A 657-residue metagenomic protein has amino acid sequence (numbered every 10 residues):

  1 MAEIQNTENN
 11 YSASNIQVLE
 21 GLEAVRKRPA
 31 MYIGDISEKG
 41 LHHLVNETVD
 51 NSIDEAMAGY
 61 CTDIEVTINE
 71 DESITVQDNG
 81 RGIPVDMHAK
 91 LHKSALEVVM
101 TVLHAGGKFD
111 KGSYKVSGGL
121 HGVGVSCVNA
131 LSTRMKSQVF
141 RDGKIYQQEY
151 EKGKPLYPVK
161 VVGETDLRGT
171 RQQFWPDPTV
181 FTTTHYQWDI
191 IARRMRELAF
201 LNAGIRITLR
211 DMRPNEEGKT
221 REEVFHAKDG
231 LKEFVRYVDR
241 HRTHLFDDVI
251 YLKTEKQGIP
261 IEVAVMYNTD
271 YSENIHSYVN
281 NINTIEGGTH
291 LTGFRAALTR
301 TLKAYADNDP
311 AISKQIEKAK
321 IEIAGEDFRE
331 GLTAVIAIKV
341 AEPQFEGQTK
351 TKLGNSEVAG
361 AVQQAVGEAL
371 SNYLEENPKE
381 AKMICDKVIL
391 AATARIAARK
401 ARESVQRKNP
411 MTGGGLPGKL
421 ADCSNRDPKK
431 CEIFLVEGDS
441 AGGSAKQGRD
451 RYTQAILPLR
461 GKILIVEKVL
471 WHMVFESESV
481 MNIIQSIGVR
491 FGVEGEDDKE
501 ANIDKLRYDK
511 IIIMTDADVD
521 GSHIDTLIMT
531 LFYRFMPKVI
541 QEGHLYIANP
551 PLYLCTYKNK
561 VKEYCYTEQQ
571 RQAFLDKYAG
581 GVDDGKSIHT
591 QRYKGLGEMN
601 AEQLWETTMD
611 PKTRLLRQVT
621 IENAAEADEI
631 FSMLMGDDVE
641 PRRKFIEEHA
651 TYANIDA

Functional and structural regions predicted by a protein language model:
M1-N15, L22, L44-N46, D54-A56 (+12 more regions): GHKL-family ATPase ATP-binding module
K27-V45: Conserved short strand/loop->alpha-helix "switch" segment adjacent to the catalytic nucleotide/phosphoryl-transfer site
G82-M87: A short glycine-centered beta->alpha linker in the GHKL/HATPase_c
H88-A89, L96: Short adenine-binding "F-helix/F-box" segment of the Bergerat
A89, E346-A359, Y564-Q570, F574 (+1 more regions): Helical (often loop-to-helix) elements that flank the catalytic cores of nucleotide-handling enzymes
T393-T412, D427-E432, G443, Q447-R449 (+2 more regions): C-terminal interaction appendages of subunits in large macromolecular complexes
